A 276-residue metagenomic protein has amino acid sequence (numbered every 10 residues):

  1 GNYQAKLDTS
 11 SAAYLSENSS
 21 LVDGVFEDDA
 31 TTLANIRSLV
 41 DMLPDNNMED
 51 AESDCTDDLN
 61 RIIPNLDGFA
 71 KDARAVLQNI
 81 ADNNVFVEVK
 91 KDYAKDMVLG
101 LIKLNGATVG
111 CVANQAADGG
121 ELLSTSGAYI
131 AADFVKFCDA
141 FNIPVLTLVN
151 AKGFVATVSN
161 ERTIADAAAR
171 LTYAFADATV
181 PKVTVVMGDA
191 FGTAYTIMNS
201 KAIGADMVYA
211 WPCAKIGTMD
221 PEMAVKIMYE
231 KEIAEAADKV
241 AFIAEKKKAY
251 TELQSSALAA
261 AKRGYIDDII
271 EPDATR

Functional and structural regions predicted by a protein language model:
G1-R276: Ligand-binding clefts of soluble mixed alpha/beta catalytic domains
